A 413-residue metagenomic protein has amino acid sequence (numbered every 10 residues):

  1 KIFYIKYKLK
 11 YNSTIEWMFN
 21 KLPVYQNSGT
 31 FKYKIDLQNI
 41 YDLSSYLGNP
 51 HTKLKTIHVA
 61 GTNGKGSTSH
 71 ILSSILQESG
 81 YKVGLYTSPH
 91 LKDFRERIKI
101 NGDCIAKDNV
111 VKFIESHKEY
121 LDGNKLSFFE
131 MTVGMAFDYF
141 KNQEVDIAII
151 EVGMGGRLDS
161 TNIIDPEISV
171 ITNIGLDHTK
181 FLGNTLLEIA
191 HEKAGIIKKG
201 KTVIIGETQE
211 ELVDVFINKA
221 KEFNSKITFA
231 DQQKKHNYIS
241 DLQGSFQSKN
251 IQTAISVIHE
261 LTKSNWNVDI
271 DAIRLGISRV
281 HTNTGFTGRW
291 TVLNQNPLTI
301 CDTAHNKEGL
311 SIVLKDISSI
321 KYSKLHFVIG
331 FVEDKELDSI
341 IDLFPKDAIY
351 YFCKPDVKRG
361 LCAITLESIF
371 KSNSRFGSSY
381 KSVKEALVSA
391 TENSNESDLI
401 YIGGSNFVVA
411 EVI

Functional and structural regions predicted by a protein language model:
F3-N63, S67-K82, K92, D108 (+3 more regions): N-terminal leader/targeting and accessory segments in enzymes
S28-L37, Y41-L54, E78-I164, L182: ATP-dependent carboxylate-amine ligase catalytic core
K53, N142, I147-V152, D159-V170 (+3 more regions): Nucleotide phosphate-binding/pyrophosphate-handling subdomain across enzymes that bind or process nucleotide phosphates
L72-Q77, F140, L261, F370: Hydrophobic alpha-helical packing residues
Y86, T202-E207, V328-I329, I349-D356: Short internal beta-strands
G156-L158, D165-N224: Conserved catalytic-core segment of NTP-binding enzymes
T208-T228, L298-I300, I341-L399: C-terminal helical cap/extension that packs against the catalytic core of soluble nucleotide-cofactor enzymes
S405: Active-site-proximal loop/hinge segments that shape catalytic or ion-binding/gating pockets
